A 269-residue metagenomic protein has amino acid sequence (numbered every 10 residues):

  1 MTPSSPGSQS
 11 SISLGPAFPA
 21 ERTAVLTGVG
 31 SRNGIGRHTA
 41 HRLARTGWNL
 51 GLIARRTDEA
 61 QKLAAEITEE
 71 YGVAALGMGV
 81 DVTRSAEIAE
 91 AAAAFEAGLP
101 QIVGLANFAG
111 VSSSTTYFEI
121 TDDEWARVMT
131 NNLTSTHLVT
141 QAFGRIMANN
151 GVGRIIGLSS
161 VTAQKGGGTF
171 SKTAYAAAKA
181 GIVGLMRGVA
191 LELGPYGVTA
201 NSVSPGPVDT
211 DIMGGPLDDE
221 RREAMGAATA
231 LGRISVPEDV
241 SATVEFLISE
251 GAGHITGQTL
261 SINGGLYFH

Functional and structural regions predicted by a protein language model:
S4-G15, E245, T256-H269: Short C-terminal tail/terminal secondary-structure segment of NAD(P)H-dependent dehydrogenase/reductase domains
I12-G51: Canonical Rossmann dinucleotide-binding motif of NAD(H)/NADP(H)-dependent dehydrogenases/reductases, specifically
V103, V111, F118-L138, V152 (+3 more regions): Catalytic Tyr-X3-Lys loop
T116-Y117, E124-A126, M213, R221-M225: Substrate-binding pocket helix/loop in short-chain dehydrogenase/reductase
T140, A178, M186: Active-site helix of classical SDR
R145, L191-E192, G253: Alpha-helical segment proximal to the catalytic Tyr-Lys
S160: Residue(s) in the substrate-gating loop at a strand-loop-helix junction that position the organic substrate next
P195, S202, A224-I255, I262-G264: C-terminal helical subdomain
